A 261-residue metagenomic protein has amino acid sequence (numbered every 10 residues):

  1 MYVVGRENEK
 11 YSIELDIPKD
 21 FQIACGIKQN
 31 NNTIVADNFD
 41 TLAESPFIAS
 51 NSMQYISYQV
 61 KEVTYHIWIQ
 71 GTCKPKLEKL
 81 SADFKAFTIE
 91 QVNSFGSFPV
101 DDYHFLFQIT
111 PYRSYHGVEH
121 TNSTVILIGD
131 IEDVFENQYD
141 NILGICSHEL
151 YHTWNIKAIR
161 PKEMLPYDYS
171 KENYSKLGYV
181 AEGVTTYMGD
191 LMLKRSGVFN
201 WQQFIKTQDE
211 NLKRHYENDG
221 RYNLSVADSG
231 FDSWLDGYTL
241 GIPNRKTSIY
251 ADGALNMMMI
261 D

Functional and structural regions predicted by a protein language model:
Y2-V4, N8-A24, D37-L42, T72-Y103 (+3 more regions): Zn2+-dependent metallopeptidase catalytic core
V3-E7, L77-K85, E136, D140 (+2 more regions): Generic detection of long, well-ordered alpha-helical segments
F21, F95-P99, E149, T153-A158 (+5 more regions): A generic secondary-structure signal for well-formed alpha-helical elements
T33-E44, T88, V100-D102, L106-F107 (+4 more regions): Carboxylate/His-rich catalytic cores and anion/metal-binding grooves
A36-V63: Edge strands and adjacent loops of beta-rich recognition modules
Q54-G178: Juxtacatalytic substrate-recognition/specificity segment
K79-A86, E90, N141, I145 (+7 more regions): Extracytoplasmic/secreted proteins, especially bacterial periplasmic and envelope-associated proteins
R160-Y167, E172-A251: Acidic/His/Gly-enriched intrinsically disordered linker/tail segments that often contain short helix/coil "MoRF-like"
